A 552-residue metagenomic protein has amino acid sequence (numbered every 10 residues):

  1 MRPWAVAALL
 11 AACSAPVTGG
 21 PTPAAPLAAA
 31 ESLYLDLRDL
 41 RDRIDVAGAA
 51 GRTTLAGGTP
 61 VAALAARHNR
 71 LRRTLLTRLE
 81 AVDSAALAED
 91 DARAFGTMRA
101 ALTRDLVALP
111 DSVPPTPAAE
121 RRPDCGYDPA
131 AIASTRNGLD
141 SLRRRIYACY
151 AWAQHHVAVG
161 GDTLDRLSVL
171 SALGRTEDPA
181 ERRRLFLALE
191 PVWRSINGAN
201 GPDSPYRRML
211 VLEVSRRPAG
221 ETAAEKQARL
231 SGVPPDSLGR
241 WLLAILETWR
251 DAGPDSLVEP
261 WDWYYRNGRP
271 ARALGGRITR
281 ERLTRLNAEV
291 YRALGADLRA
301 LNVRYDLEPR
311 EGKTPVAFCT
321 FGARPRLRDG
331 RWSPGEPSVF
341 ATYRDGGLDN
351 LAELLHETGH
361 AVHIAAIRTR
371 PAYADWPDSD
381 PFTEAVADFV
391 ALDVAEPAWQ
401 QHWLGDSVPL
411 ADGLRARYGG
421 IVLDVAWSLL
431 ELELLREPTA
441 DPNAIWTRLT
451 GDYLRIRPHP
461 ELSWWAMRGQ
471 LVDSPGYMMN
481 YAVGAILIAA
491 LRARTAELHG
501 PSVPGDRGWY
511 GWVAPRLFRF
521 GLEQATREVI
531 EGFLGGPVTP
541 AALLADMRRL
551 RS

Functional and structural regions predicted by a protein language model:
M1-A7: Sec-dependent signal peptide recognition, specifically the positively charged N-region followed immediately by
L10-A12: C-terminal motif of bacterial Sec signal peptides marking the signal peptidase cleavage site
S14-V17: Bacterial signal peptide processing site
G20-A29, L33, A49-P60, T77-A81 (+7 more regions): C-terminal, non-catalytic "cap/extension" segments appended to globular domains
G20-G201, G476, P540-A541: N-terminal helix-rich structural modules
L189-G347, L544, R551: Contiguous, non-catalytic segments that form substrate-binding/exosite surfaces or channel walls
L238-R250, P377-L414, G484: Post-HExxH zinc-binding segment in Zn-dependent metallohydrolases
D349-I367, E384-D388, G484: Active-site recognition of the HExxH zinc-binding catalytic motif
